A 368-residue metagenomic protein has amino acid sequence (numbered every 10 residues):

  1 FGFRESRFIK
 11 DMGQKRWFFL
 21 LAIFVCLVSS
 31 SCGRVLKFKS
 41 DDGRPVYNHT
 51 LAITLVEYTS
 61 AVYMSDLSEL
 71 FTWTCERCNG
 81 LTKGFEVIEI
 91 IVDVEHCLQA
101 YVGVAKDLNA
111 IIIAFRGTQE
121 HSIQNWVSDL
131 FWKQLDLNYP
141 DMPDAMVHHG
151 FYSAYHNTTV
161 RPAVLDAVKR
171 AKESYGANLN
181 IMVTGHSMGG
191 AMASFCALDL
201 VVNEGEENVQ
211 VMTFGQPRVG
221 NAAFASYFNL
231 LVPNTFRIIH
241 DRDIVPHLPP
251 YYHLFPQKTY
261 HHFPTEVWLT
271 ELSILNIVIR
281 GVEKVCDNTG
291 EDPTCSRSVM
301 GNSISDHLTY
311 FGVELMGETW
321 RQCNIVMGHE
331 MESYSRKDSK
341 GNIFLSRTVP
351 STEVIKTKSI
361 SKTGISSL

Functional and structural regions predicted by a protein language model:
F1-D11: Intrinsically disordered, low-complexity basic segments at termini and long loops, enriched in Pro/Gly and/or Arg/Ser
K15-G33: Cleavable N-terminal signal peptides of Sec/SRP-targeted secreted and luminal proteins
S31-D107, T363, L368: Signal-peptide-cleavage-adjacent N-terminal segments of secreted and extracellular proteins
V56, A105, R116-T118, M212-P217 (+1 more regions): Structured beta-strand/turn binding interfaces of compact recognition modules in eukaryotic regulators
N79-T184, V202-N208, V232-P233: A conserved cap/lid and substrate-binding interface adjacent to the catalytic center of lipid-processing enzymes
P162-F255: Serine-dependent carboxylesterase/thioesterase catalytic core of lipase-like alpha/beta-hydrolase/SGNH enzymes
N221-E353: Lipolytic serine-hydrolase domain surface
T352-L368: Long, low-complexity intrinsically disordered regions of secretory-pathway proteins
